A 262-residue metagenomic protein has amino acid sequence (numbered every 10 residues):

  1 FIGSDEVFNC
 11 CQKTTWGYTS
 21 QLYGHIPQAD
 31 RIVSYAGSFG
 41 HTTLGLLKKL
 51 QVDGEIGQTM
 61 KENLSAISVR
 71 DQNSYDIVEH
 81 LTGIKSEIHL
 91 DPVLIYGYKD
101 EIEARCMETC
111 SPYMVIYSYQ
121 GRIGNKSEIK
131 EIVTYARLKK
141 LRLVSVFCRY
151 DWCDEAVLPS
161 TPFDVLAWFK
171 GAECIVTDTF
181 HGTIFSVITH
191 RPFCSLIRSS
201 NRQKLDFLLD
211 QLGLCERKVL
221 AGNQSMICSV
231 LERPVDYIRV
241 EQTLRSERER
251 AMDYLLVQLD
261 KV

Functional and structural regions predicted by a protein language model:
F1-V262: Active-site anion-handling motifs in enzyme catalytic cores
